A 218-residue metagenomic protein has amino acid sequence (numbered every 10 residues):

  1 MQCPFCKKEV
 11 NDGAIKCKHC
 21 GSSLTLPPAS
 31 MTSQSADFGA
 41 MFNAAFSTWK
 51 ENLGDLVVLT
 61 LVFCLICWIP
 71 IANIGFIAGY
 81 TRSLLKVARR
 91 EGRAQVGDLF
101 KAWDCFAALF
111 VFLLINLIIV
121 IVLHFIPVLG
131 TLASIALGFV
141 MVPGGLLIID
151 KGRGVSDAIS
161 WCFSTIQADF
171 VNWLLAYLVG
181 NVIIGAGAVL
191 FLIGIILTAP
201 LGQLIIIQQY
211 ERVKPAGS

Functional and structural regions predicted by a protein language model:
M1-A29: Cys/His-rich metal-coordination motifs, chiefly Zn-binding "fingers/knuckles"
C6, C20, A44-A45, S83 (+1 more regions): A ubiquitous structural signal for well-ordered alpha-helices
C6, C20, C64-C67, V87 (+2 more regions): Generic recognition of cysteine residues
P27-F38: Short, Lys/Arg-rich, polar N-terminal cytosolic tail immediately upstream of the first transmembrane signal-anchor
A36-L65, R93-V122, F139-A188, S218: Interfacial aromatic "cap" segments that immediately flank transmembrane helices in multipass membrane proteins
C64-R93, I121-S160, G187-S218: Selective recognition of hydrophobic, aromatic-rich stretches within alpha-helical transmembrane segments of polytopic
